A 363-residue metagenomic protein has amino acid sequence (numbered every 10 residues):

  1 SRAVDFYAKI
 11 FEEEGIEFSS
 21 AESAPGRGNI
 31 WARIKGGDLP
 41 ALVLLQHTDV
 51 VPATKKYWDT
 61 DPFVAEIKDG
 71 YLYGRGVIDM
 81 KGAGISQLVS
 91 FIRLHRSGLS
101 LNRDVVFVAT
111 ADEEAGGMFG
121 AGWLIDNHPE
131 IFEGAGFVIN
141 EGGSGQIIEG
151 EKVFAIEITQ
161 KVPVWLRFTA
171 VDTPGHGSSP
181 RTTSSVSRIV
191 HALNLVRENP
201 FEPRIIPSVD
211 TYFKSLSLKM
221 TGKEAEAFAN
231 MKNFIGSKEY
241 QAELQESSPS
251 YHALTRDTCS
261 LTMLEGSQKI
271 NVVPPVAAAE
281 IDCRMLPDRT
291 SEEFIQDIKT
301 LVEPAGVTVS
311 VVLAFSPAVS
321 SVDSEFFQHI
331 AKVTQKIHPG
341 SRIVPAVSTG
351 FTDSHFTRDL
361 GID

Functional and structural regions predicted by a protein language model:
S1-R75, K81, R96-R103, I281: Acidic/His- and Gly-rich active-site-bordering loop/insert found across diverse amide/peptide-bond hydrolases
G36-L39, V51, S144-E149, R204-Q268 (+3 more regions): An extended, acidic, His-containing surface patch that forms the Zn2+-binding/catalytic region of metallohydrolases
T48-D49, V196-P200, K299-V307: A common structural junction motif
T60, N102, E133-G134, E151 (+3 more regions): Short, solvent-exposed loop/turn segments at the edges of secondary structure
L72, I78-A155: Acidic/histidine-rich catalytic neighborhood of metal-dependent amide-processing enzymes
G122-L124, T173, S178-P203: A short core secondary-structure module
T159, P180-T182, H252, K269-P274: Short, solvent-exposed beta-strand/turn "edge" segments of beta-rich domains on protein surfaces
T183, F294-V302: Short amphipathic alpha-helices in soluble, non-transmembrane regions that often serve as interface/regulatory elements
